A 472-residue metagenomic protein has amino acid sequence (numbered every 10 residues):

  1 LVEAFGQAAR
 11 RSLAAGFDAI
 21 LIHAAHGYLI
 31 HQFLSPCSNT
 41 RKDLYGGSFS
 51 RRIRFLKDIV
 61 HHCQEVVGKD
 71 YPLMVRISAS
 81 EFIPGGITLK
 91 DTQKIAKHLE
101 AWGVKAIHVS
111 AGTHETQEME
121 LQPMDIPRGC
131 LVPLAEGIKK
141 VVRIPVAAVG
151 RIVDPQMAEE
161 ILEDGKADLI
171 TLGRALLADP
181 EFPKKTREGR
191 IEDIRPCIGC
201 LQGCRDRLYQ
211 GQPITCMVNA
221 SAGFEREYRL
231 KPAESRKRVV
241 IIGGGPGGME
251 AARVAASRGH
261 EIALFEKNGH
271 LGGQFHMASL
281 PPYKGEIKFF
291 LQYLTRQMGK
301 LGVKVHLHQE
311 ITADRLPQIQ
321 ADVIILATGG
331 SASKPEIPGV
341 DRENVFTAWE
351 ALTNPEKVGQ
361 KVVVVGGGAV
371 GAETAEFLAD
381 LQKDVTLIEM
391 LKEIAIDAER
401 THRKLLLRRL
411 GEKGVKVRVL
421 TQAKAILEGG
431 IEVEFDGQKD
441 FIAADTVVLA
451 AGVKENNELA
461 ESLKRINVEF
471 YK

Functional and structural regions predicted by a protein language model:
L1-I242, P246, E250, V254-S257 (+2 more regions): Flavin-dependent oxidoreductase catalytic cores
I22, V109, L172, I324-A327 (+2 more regions): Redox-cofactor binding/interface segments in oxidoreductases and associated redox assembly factors
I30, I83, Q117, P180 (+7 more regions): Glycine/Thr-rich phosphate-binding loops of Rossmann-like dinucleotide-binding domains
P36-S38, G269-F289, E393-L406: Conserved N-terminal glycine-rich FAD pyrophosphate-binding loop of Rossmann-like flavoproteins
G244-S257, G359-K383: Rossmann-like NAD(P)H-binding beta-loop-alpha module
H260-H276, L381-A395: Glycine-rich FAD pyrophosphate-binding loop
K288-K334, V340-Q360, D380-I466: A Rossmann-like FAD-binding core segment of flavoenzymes
